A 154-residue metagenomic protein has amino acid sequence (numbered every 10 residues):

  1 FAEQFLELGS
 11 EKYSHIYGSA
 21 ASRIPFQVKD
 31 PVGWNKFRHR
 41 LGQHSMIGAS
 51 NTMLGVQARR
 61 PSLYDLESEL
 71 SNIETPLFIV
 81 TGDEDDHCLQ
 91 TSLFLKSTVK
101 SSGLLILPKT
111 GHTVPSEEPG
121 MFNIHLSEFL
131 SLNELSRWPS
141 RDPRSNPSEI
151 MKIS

Functional and structural regions predicted by a protein language model:
Q4, F94-T98: Alpha-helical structural signal in soluble globular domains
L6-E69: Conserved alpha/beta-hydrolase catalytic His-Asp/Glu region
E67, L93-F94, G120: Active-site phosphate/pyrophosphate- and oxyanion-stabilizing loops and adjacent acidic/basic residues in soluble
I73, I79-T81: Short beta-strand/loop motif that positions the catalytic acidic residue of the alpha/beta-hydrolase fold
T75-P76, T110: Domain-wide signal for the mature, well-folded portions of proteins, strongly enriched in nucleus-encoded organellar
D86-T91: Conserved alpha/beta-hydrolase "acid-adjacent" motif
S101-S154: Catalytic active-site module of serine/aspartate enzymes centered on a nucleophile-bearing elbow/loop
